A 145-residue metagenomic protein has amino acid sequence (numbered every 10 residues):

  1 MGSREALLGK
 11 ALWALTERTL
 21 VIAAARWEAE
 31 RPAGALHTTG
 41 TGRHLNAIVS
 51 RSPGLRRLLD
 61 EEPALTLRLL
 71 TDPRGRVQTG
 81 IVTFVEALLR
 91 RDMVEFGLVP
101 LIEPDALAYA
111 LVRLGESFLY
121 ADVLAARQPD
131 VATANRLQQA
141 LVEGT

Functional and structural regions predicted by a protein language model:
M1-A24, R43: An amphipathic alpha-helix adjacent to DNA-recognition modules
W13, P32-P53, D105, Y109 (+1 more regions): Amphipathic alpha-helical segments that line or abut small-molecule/effector binding pockets and mediate allosteric
A14, E61-E62, L114: Short acidic/histidine-centered micro-motifs embedded in hydrophobic/aromatic stretches that mark compact functional
L20-R31, A35, L70-T71: Solvent-exposed, charged amphipathic helical/linker segments at domain boundaries
V21, R57, T66-G97, D105-V112: Amphipathic alpha-helical packing segments from all-alpha helical-bundle domains
A23-E30, L59, P63, F118 (+1 more regions): Secondary-structure edge/capping motif, primarily at the C-terminal ends of alpha-helices and the immediately following
L36-E61, G75-T79, E86, A125: Helical hydrophobic small-molecule/effector-binding pocket
A47, T83-L98, A108-T145: C-terminal peripheral helix-coil segments that are non-catalytic and often amphipathic
